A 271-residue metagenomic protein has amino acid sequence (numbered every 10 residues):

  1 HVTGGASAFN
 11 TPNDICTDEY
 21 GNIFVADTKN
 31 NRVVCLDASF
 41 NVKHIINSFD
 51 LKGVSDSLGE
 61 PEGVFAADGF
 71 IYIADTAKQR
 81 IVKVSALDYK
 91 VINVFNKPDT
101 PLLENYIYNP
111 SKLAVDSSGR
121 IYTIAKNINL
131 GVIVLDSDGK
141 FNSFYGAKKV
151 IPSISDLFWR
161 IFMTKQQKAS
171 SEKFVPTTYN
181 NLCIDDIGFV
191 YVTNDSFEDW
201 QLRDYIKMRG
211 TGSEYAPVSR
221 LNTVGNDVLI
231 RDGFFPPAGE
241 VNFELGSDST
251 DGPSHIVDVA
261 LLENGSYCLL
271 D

Functional and structural regions predicted by a protein language model:
H1-A6, I46-D56, N93-Y106, K140-F174 (+1 more regions): Surface-exposed loop and turn segments in beta-propeller and other repeat-based domains that flank or scaffold
V2-K29, N194: Beta-strand-rich domains and repeat architectures in extracellular enzymes and scaffolds, especially beta-propellers
A6-I15, D56-G63, N105-D116, F158-I187 (+1 more regions): Signature of short aromatic-glycine-proline-rich micro-motifs recurring in repeat-based ectodomains
N22-F24, F70-I73, R120-T123, V190-Y191 (+1 more regions): Conserved beta-propeller blade signature
T28-K29, T76-A77, S118, K126-I128 (+3 more regions): Short loop/turn segments immediately following the C-termini of beta-strands
D37-N41, S85-D88, D136-D138, N222-V224: Short loop/turn segments that connect beta-strands within beta-propeller blades
I133-K140, G212-N226: Beta-propeller blade signature
T193-A216: Short, conserved, GDST-rich strand-edge loop motifs in beta-rich repeat architectures
